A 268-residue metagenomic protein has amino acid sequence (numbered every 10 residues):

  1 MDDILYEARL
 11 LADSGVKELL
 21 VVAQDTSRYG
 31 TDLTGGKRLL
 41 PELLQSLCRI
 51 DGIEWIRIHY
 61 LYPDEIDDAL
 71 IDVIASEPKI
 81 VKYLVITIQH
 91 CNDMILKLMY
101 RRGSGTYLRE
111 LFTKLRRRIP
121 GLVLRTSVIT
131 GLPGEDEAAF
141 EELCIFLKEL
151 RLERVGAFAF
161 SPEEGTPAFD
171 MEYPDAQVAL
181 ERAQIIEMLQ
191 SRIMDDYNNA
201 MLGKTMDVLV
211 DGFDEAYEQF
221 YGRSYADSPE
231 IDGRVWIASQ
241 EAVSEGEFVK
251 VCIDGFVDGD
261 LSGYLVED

Functional and structural regions predicted by a protein language model:
M1-D2, Q24: Hydrophobic, well-structured modules enriched for small/aliphatic residues and gly/pro motifs, marking either
D2-E18: Conserved SAM/SAH cofactor-binding pocket of Class I
I4, V21, I58, I86 (+6 more regions): Conserved, mostly hydrophobic/aromatic
D13-A138, K148: Conserved SAM/AdoMet-binding glycine-rich loop
K17, E54, E153, F158 (+1 more regions): Short acidic/polar active-site loop segments enriched in Thr and Asp
Q24-T26, F160, Q240: Short, ordered loop/turn segments at secondary-structure junctions
G30-G52, L98, F160-R192: Radical SAM enzyme [4Fe-4S]-AdoMet core and its adjacent flexible, acidic and glycine-rich loops/tails across
P162, D170-D268: Terminal RNA-binding accessory module
